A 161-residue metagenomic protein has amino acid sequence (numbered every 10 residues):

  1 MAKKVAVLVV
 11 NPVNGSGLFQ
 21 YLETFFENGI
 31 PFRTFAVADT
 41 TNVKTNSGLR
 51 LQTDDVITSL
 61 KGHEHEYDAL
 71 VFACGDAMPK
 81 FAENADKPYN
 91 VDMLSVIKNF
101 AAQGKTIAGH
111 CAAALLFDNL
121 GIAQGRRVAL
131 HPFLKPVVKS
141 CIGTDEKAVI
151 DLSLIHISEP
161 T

Functional and structural regions predicted by a protein language model:
A2-Q20, T24-A36, L49, T53-A108 (+1 more regions): Active-site-adjacent pocket-lining segments in enzyme domains
V37-T41: Short connector loops at secondary-structure junctions
N46: Acidic/histidine-rich helix-loop elements that form or flank divalent-metal/phosphate-binding sites at the catalytic
T161: Ser/Thr-centric signal marking residues that sit in or immediately flank functional binding/regulatory motifs
